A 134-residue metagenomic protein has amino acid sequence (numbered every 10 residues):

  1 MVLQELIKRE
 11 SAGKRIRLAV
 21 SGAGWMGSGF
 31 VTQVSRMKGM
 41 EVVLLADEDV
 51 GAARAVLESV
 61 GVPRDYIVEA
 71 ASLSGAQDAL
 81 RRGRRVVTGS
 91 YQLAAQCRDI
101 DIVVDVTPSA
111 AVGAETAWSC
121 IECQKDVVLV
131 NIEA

Functional and structural regions predicted by a protein language model:
M1-S119: N-terminal glycine-/serine-/threonine-rich beta1-alpha1-beta2 phosphate-ribose binding loop of Rossmann-like
A114-A134: Beta-strand-loop-alpha-helix segment that lines the small-molecule cofactor/substrate pocket of alpha/beta enzymes
